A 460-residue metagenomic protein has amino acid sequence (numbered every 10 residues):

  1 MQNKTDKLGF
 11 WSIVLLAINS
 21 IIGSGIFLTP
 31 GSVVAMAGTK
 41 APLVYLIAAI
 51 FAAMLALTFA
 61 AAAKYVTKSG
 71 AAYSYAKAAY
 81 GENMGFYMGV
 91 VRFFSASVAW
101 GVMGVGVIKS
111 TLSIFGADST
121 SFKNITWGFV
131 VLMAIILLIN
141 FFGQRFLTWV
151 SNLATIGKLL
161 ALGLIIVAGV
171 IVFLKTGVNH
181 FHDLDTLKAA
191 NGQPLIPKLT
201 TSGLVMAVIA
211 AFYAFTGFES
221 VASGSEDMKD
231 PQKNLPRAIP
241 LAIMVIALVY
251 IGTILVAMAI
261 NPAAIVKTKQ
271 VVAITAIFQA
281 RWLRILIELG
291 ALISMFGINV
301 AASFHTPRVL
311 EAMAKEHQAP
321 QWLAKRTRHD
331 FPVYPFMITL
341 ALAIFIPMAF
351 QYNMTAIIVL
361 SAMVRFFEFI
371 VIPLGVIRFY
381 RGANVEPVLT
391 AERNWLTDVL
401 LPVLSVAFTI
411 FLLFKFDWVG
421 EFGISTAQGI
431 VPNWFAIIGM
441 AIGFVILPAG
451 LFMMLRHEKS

Functional and structural regions predicted by a protein language model:
M1-G31, A35-K40, A53, L57 (+2 more regions): Membrane-interface "cap" regions at the ends of multi-pass membrane proteins
M1-Q2, K77, G104-W127, A161-L164 (+4 more regions): Helix-loop-helix connectors at the membrane interface of multi-pass transporters/channels
N3-D6, A41-P42, D118-N124, I156-R284: Helix-loop-helix junctions that connect adjacent transmembrane segments in multi-pass membrane transporters
G31-A37, A41-P42, I114-I125, R145-T155 (+4 more regions): Transmembrane helix-loop boundary segments of multi-pass membrane transporters
S32-A35, V44, M54-M133, L137-F141 (+2 more regions): Hydrophobic transmembrane alpha-helices that form the core helical bundles of multi-pass secondary transporters
S74-Y75, G81, S113-D118, D185-L195 (+3 more regions): TM-loop-TM module centered on a large, flexible mid-protein loop between adjacent transmembrane helices in multi-pass
T111, N124-H182, I239-M244, S361-I372 (+2 more regions): Membrane-interface loop-to-helix entry segments
W322-F331, F369-I437: C-terminal membrane-solvent junction of multi-pass transporters and transport-like membrane proteins
